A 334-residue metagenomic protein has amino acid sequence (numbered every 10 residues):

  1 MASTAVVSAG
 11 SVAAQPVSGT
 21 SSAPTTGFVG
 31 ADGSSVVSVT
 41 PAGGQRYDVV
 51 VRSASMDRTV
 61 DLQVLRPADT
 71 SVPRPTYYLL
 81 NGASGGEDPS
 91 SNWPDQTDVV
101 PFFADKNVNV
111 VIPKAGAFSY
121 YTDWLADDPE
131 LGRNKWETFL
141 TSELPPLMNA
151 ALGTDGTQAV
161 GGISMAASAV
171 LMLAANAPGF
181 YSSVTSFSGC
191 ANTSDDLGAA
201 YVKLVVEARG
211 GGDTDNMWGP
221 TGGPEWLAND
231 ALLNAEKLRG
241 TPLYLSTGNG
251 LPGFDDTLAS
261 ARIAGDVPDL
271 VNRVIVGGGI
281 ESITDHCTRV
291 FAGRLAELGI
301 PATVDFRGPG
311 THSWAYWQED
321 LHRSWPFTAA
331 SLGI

Functional and structural regions predicted by a protein language model:
A2-S3, V7-I334: Non-catalytic cap/lid and distal C-terminal segments of serine-dependent acyl enzymes
